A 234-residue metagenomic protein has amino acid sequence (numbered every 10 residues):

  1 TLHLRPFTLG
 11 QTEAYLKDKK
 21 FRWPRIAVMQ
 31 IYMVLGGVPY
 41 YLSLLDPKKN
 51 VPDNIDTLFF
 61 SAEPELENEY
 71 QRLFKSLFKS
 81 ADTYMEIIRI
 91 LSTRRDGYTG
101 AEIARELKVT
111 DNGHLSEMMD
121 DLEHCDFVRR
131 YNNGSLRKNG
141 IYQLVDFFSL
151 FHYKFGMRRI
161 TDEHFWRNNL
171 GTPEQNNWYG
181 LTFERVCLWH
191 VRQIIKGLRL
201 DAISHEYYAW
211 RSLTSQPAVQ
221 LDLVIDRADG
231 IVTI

Functional and structural regions predicted by a protein language model:
T1-K19: Alpha-helical sensor/transducer elements of the RecA-like P-loop NTPase core
K17-R72: Amphipathic alpha-helical "lid/sensor" segments that cap RecA-like P-loop NTPase cores
Y32, E102-R105: The alpha-helix within a helix-turn-helix
K48-E102: Winged-helix-like regulatory helical subdomains adjacent to P-loop NTPase cores
E86, M118-D121, V186, H190-Q193: Amphipathic alpha-helical segments that form well-ordered structural scaffolds and often line/cohere around active
K108-C125: Short amphipathic alpha-helical interaction segments
E123-G134: A short, conserved structural fragment
N133-G134, G140-I234: A cross-kingdom feature that marks ATP-driven nucleic-acid transaction machinery
